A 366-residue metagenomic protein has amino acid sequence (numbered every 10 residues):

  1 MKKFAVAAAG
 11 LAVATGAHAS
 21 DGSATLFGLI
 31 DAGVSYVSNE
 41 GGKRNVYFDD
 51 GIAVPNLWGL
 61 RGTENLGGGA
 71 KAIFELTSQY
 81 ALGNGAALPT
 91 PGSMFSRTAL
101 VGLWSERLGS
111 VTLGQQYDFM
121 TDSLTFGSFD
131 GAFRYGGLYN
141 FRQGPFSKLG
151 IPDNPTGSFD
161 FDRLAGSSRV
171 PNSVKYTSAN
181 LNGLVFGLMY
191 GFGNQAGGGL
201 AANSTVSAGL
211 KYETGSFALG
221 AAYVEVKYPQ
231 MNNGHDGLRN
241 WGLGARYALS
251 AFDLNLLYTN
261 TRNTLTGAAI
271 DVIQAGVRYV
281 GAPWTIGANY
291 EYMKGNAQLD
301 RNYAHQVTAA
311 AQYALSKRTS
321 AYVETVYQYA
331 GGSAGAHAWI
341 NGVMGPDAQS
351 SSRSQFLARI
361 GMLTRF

Functional and structural regions predicted by a protein language model:
A14-A19: N-terminal signal peptide c-region/cleavage motif recognized by signal peptidases
S20-Y36, N45-G193, A202, K211-G215 (+1 more regions): Outer membrane beta-barrel
A24-A32, G68, A72-L76, V111 (+9 more regions): Transmembrane beta-strands of outer-membrane beta-barrel proteins
K43-V46, A86, F161, A196 (+4 more regions): Extracellular loop and loop/strand-boundary signature of outer-membrane beta-barrel proteins
V46-N56, M94-R97, S168-N172, A202-V206 (+4 more regions): Residues that define the transmembrane beta-barrel architecture of outer-membrane proteins
R61-N65, W104-E106, T177-N180, K211-G215 (+4 more regions): Structural signature of outer-membrane beta-barrel channels/translocons
V206-A314, E324-Q328: Detector for outer-membrane/organellar transmembrane beta-barrel domains, recognizing the amphipathic beta-strand
S350-F366: Outer-membrane beta-barrel "beta-signal"
